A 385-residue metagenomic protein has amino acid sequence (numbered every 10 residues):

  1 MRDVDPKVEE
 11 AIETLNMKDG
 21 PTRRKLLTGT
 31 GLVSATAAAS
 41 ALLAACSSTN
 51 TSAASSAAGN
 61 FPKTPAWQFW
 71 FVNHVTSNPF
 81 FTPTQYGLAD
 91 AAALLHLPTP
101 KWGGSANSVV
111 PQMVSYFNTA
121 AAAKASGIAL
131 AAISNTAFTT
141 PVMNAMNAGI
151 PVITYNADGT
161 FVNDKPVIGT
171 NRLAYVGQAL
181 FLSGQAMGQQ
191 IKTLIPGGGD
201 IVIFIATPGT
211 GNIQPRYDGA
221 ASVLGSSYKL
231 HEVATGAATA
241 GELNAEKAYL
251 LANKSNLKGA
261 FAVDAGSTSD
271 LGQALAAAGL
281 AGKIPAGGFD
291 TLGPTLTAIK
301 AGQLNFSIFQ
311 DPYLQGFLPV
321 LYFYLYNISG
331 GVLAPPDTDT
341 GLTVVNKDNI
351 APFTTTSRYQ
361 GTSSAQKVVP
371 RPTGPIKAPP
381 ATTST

Functional and structural regions predicted by a protein language model:
M1-T22, S34-A45: N-terminal secretory signal peptides
T22-T30: N-terminal export leaders
S47-A54: Bacterial lipoprotein signal-peptidase II cleavage site
S56-A66, F204, P208, N212 (+2 more regions): Hinge/cleft segment of the Venus flytrap/periplasmic-binding protein
A58-P62, A66-G87, A91, L95 (+4 more regions): Extracytoplasmic "Venus flytrap"
Q112-M113, A174-D200, E242-N244, T291-T295 (+1 more regions): Hydrophobic alpha-helical segments within soluble ligand-binding/sensing domains
A132-N147, A220, T235-A298: Hydrophobic alpha-helical
T136, P141-L182, L292-K300, L304-N305: Flexible loop/hinge segments that line or gate small-molecule binding clefts
